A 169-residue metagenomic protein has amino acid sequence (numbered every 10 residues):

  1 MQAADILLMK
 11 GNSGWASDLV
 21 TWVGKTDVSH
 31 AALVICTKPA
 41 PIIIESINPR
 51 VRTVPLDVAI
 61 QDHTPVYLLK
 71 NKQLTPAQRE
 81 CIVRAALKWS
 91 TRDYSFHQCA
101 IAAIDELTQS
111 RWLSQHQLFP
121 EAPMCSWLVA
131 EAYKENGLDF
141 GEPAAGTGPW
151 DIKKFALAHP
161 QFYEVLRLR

Functional and structural regions predicted by a protein language model:
M1-R169: Cysteine-nucleophile amide-bond enzymes
